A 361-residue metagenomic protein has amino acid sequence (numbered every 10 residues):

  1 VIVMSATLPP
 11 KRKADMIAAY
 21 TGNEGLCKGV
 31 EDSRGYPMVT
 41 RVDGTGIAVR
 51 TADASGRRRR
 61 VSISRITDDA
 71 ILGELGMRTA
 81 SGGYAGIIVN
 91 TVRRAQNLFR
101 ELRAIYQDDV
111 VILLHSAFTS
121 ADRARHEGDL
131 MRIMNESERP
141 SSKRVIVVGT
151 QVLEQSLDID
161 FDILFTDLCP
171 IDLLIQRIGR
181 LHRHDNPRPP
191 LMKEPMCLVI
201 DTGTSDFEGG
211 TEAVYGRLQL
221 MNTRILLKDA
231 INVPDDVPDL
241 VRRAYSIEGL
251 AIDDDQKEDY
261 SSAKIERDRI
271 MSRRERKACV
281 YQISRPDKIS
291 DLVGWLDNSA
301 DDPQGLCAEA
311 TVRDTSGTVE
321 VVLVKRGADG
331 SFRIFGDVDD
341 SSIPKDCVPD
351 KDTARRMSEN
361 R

Functional and structural regions predicted by a protein language model:
V1-I2, Y84, S142-I146: Loop/turn-to-beta-strand initiation segments
V1-N23: Conserved helicase ATPase motor motifs in RecA-like P-loop NTPase domains
V3-T7, I66, G86-V89, A117: Generic amphipathic alpha-helical segments used as scaffolds and interaction surfaces in large, multi-domain proteins
M4-L8, V148-V152, T166: Ser/Thr-glycine-rich phosphate-binding loops at phosphate-binding pockets of nucleotides, nucleotide cofactors
K13, G73-L75, A80-R93, N97-S137 (+2 more regions): C-terminal helicase lobe and adjacent C-terminal extensions/tails of nucleic-acid helicase motors
N23-A95: Conserved interdomain linker/interface between the two RecA-like ATPase lobes of SF2 helicase motors
R139-E154: Conserved two-lobed SF2 helicase motor
D158: Flexible glycine/serine/alanine-rich "lid" or loop that lines and gates the nucleotide-sugar donor pocket in diverse
